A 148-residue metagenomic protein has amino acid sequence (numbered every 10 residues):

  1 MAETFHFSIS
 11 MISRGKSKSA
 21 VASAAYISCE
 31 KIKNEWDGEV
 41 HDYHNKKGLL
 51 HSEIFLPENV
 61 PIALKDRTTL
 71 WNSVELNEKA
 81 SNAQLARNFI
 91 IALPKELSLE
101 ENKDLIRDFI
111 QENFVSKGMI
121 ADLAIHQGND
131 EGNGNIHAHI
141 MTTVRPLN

Functional and structural regions predicted by a protein language model:
M1-N148: N-terminal nicking endonuclease/strand-transfer module with a His-rich metal-binding environment and a catalytic Tyr
